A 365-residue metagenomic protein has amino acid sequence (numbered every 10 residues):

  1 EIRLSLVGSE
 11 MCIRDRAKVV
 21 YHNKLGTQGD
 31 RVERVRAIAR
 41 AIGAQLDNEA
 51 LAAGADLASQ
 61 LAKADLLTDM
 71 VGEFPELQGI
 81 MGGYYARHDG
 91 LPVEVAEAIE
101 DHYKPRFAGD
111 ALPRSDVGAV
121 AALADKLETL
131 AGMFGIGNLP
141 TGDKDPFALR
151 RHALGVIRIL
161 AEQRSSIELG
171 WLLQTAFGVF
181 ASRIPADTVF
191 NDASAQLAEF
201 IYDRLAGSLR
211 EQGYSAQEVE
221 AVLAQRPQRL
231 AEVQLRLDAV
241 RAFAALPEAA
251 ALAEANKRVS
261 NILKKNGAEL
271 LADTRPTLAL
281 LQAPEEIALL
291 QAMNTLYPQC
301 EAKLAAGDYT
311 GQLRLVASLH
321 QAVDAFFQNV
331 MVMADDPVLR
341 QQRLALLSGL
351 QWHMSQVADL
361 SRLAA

Functional and structural regions predicted by a protein language model:
E1-E10: Positively charged, low-complexity/disordered segments
S9-E10, R14-A365: Amphipathic alpha-helical "coupling" segments that flank catalytic cores
